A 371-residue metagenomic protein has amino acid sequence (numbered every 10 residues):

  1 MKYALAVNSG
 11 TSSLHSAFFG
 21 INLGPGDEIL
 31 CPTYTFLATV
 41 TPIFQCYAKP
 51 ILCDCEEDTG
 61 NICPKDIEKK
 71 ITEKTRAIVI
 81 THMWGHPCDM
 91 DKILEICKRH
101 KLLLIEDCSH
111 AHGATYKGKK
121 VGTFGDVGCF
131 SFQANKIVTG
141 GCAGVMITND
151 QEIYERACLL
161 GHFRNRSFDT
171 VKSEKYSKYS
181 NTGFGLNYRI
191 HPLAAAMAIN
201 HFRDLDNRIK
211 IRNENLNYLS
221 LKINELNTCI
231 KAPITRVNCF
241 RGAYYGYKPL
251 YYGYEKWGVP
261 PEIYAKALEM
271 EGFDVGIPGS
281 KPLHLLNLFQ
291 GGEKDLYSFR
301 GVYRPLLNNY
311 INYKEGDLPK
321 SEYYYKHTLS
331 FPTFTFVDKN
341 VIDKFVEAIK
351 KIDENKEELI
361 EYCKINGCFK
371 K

Functional and structural regions predicted by a protein language model:
M1-G10: Conserved N-terminal alpha-helix of the aminotransferase class I/II PLP-enzyme fold
F19-C108, T115: PLP-dependent aminotransferase-like
P32, P319, F331-T333: Short, proline-centered helix/strand-breaking motifs
E95-L103, V145-N165, V259, I263-F273: Basic phosphate/pyrophosphate-binding loop/patch that engages nucleotide-derived ligands
A111-K117, F124-G246: Active-site region of PLP-dependent enzymes
N165-K175, Y218-C229, Y264-T328, E358-K370: Conserved PLP cofactor-binding pocket of PLP-dependent enzymes
R236-N238, Y244-K256, V275-K294, K326-N340: Conserved PLP-binding active-site segment of the aspartate aminotransferase-like
